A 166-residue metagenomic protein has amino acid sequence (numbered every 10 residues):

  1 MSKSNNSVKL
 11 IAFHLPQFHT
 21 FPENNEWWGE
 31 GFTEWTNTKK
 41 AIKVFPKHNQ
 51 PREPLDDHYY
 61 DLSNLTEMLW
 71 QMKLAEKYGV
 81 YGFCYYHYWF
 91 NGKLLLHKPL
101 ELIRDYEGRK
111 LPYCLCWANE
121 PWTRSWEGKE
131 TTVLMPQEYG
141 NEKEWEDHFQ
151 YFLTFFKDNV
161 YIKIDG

Functional and structural regions predicted by a protein language model:
M1-D165: Glycan-processing catalytic domains of CAZymes
